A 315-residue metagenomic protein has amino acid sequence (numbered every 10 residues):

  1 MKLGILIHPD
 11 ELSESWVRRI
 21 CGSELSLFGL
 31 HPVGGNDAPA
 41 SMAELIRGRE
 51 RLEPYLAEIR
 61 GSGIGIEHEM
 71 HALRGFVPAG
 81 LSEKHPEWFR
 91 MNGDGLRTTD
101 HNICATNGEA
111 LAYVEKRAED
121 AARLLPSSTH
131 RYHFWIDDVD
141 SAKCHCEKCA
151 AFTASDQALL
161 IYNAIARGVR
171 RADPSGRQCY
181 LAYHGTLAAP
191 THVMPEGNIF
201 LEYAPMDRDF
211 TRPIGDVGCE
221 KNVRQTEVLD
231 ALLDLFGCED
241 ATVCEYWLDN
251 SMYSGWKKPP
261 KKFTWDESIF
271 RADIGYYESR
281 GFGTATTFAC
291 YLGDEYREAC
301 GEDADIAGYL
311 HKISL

Functional and structural regions predicted by a protein language model:
M1: N-terminal carbohydrate-binding accessory modules
G4-K221, L233-Y277, F282-L315: Aromatic-lined carbohydrate-binding surfaces of glycoside hydrolases
Q225-D230: Second-shell residues forming the walls of enzyme active-site clefts
